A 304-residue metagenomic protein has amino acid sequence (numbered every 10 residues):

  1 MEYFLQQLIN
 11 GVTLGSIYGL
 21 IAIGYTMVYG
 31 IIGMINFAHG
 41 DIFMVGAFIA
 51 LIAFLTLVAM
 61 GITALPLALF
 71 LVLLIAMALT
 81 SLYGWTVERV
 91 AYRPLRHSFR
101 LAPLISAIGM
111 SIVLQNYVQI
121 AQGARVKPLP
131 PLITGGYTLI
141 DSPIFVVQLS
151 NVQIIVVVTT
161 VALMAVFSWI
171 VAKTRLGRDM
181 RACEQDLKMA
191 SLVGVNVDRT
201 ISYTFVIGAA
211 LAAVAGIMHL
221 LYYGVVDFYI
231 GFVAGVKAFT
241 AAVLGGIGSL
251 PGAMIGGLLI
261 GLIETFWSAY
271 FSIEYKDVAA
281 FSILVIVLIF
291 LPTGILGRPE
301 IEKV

Functional and structural regions predicted by a protein language model:
M1-A22, I49, M60-V72, S98-A102 (+3 more regions): Membrane-interfacial amphipathic/re-entrant helices at transmembrane-helix boundaries
E2-I17, A124, L149, I170-R175 (+2 more regions): Inter-helical junctions in multi-pass inner-membrane proteins, predominant in energy-converting antiporter-like
F4-I52, T86-A102, L244-L250: Single transmembrane alpha-helix segments in multi-pass membrane proteins
L14, F145-V226, L250-I255: Helix-loop-helix "hairpin" substructures at the membrane interface of multi-pass membrane proteins
L20, Y25, T80-L82, K237-I260 (+2 more regions): Hydrophobic alpha-helical transmembrane segments of polytopic membrane proteins
D41-V45, P94-Q119, G231-V243, L259 (+1 more regions): Pore- or pathway-lining transmembrane helices of multi-pass membrane proteins that form conduits for solutes/ions
M60-M110, Y117, I255-I260, L291: Alpha-helical transmembrane segments within multi-pass membrane transporters and channels
L95, P103-K173, T200-Y203, F266-F271 (+3 more regions): Transmembrane helix-bundle core of multi-pass membrane transporters and related energy-transducing complexes
